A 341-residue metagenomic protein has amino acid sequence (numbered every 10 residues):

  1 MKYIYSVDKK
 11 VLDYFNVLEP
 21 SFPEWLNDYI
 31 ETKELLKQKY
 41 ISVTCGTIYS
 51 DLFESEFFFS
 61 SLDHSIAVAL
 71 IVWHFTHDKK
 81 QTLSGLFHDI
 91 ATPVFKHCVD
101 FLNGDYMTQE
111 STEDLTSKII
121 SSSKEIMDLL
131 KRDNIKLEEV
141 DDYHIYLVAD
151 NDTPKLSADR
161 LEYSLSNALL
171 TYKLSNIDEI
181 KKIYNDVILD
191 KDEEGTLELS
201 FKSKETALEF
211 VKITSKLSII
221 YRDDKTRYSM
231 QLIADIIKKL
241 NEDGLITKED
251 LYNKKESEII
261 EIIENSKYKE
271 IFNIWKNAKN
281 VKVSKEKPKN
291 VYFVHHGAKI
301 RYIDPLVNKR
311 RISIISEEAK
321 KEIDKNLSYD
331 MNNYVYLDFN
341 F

Functional and structural regions predicted by a protein language model:
M1-K80, V94, C98-F341: Histidine-centered, transition-metal-coordinating active-site segments
Q81-D89: Short alpha-helical catalytic segment bearing the HExxH-like zincin motif of zinc-dependent metalloproteases
